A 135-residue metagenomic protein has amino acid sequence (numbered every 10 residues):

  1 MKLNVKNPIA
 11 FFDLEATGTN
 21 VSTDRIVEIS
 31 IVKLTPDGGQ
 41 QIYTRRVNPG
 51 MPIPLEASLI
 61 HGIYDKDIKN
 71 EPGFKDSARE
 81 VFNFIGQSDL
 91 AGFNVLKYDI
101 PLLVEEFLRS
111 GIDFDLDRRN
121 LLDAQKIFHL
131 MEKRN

Functional and structural regions predicted by a protein language model:
M1-R118, K133-R134: Conserved non-catalytic scaffold segment of RNase H-like nuclease domains
L121-N135: Short alpha-helix plus adjacent loop in nuclease-associated cores
